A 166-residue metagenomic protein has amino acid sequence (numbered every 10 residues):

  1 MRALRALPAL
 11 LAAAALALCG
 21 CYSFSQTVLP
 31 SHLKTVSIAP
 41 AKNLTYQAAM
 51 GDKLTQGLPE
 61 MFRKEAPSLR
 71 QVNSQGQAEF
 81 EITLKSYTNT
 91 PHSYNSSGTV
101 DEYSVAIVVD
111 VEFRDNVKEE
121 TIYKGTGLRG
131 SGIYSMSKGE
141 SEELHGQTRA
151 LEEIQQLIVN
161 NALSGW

Functional and structural regions predicted by a protein language model:
M1-R5: Positively charged n-region of N-terminal signal peptides that target proteins for export
P8-G20: Bacterial N-terminal signal peptides
C19-S68, Q75, V117, N160-W166: A structural "domain/chain start" motif
Q26-S31, K124-Y134: Mobile beta-alpha loop/short-helix "lid" or hinge segments that flank ligand
E65-L69, Q75, E79-I122, G130-Q147: Surface-exposed short loop/turn segments
E143-W166: Compositionally biased, intrinsically disordered linkers/stalks adjacent to structured regions
